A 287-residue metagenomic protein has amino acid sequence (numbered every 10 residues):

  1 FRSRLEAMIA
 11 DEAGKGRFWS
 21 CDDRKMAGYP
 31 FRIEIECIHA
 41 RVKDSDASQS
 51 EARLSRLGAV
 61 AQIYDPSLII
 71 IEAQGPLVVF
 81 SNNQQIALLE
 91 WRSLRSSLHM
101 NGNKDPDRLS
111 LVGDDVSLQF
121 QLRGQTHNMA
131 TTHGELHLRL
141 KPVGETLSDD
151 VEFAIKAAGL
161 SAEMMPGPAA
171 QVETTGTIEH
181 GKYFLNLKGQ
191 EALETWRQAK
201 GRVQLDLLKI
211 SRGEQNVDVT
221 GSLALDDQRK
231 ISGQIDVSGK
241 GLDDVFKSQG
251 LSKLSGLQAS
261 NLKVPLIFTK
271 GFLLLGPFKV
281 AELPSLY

Functional and structural regions predicted by a protein language model:
F1-A13: Alpha-helical transmembrane signal-anchor/signal-peptide segments
G14-T146: N-terminal beta-strand/beta-hairpin edge segment
D22, E191-Q198, L208-I210, A224-R229 (+1 more regions): Extended terminal
D23-A27, L54-Y64, E90-K104, H127-T146 (+5 more regions): Extended lipid/amphipathic-ligand handling interfaces
R41-Q49, L77-L89, V116-M129, G159-A169 (+5 more regions): Flexible, membrane-facing loop/turn or short amphipathic-helix motifs that contact lipid bilayers or gate lipid-binding
I69, D107-S110, S148-A154, K200-L207: Short, hydrophobic/aromatic-rich segments at coil-to-beta transitions
A154, D218, S232-D236: Residue-level detector of the transmembrane beta-barrel scaffold of outer-membrane proteins
